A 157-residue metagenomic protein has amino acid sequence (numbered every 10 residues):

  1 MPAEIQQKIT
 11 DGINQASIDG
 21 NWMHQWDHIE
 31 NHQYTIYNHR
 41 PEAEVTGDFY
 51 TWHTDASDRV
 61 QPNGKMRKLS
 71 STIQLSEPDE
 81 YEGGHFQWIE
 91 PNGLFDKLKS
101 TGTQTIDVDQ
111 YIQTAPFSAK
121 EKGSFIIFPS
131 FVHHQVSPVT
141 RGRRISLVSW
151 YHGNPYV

Functional and structural regions predicted by a protein language model:
M1-I127, F131-V157: Fe(II)/2-oxoglutarate oxygenase catalytic core
